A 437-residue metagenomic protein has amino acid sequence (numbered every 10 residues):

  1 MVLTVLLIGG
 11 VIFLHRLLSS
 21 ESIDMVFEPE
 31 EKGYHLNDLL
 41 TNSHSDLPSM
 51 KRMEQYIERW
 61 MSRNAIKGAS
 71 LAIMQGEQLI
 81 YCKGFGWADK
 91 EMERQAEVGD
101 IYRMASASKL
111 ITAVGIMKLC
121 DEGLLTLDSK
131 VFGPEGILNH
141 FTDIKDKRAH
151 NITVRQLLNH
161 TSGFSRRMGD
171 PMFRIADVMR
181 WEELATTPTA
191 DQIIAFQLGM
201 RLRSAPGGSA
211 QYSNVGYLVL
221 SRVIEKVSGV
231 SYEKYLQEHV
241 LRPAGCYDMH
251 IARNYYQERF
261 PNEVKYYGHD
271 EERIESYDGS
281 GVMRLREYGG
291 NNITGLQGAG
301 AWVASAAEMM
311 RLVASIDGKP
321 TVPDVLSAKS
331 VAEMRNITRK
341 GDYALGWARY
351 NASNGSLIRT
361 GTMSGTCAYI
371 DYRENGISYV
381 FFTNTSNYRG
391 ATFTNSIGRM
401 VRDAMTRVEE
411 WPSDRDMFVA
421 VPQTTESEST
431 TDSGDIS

Functional and structural regions predicted by a protein language model:
L3-G84, G133, K234-Q237, S276-S437: Catalytic loop of the DD-peptidase/beta-lactamase superfamily, centered on the K-T-G motif and neighboring
D38, W87-E91, D100, K130-H140 (+3 more regions): Short linear capping/connector segments at secondary-structure termini
Q55, L110-V114, L218, K234: A generic alpha-helix surface/boundary motif
S62-S70, M92-Q156, S204-V215, Q297-G300 (+1 more regions): Short active-site loop at a secondary-structure junction that contains or immediately precedes the catalytic residue(s)
G84, Q95, R103, K130 (+3 more regions): Conserved beta-strand positions that form and line the central face of beta-propeller blades
A88-K90, S162-G163, S386: Solvent-exposed coil/turn segments that connect beta secondary-structure elements in extracytoplasmic/periplasmic
I144-S356, T360-T362: Short, surface-exposed loop or secondary-structure junction motifs that flank catalytic or metal-binding residues
